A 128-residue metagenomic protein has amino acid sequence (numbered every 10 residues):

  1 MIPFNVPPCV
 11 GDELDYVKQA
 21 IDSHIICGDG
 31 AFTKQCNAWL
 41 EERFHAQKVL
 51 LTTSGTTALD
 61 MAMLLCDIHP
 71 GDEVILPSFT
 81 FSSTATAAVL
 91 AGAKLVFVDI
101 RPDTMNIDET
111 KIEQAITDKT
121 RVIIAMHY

Functional and structural regions predicted by a protein language model:
M1-I26: N-terminal "arm"/small-domain region of PLP-dependent enzymes with the aminotransferase-like
S23, A46, D118-K119: Structured helix-beta-strand junction loops
D29-E73, A87-A91, F97-D99: Phosphate-binding glycine-rich loop
F79, A93, I100, H127: Histidine-centered beta-alpha loop that forms part of the nucleotide-sugar donor binding/catalytic region in diverse
T80-A85: Conserved coil-to-alpha-helix start sites within the AMP-binding
D103-Y128: Active-site phosphate-binding strand-loop segment of PLP-dependent enzymes
